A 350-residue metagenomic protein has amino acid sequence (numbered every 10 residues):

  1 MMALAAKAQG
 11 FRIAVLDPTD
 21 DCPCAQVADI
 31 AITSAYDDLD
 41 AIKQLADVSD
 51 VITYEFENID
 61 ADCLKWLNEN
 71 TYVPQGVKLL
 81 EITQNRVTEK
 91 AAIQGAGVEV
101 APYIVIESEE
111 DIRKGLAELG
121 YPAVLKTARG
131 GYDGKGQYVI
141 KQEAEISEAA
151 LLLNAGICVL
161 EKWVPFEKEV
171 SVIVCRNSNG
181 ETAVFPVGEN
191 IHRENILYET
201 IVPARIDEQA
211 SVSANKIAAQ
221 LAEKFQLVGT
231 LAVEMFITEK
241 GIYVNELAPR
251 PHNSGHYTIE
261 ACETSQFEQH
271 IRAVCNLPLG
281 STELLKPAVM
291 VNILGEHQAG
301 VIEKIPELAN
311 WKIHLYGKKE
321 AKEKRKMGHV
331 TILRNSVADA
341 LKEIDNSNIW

Functional and structural regions predicted by a protein language model:
M1-T88, G95, E110: ATP-binding N-terminal substructure of ATP-dependent carboxylate-amine bond-forming enzymes
I82-S171, C175-E194, Y198-L221, L308 (+1 more regions): Active-site nucleotide/adenylate-binding loops and adjacent lid/helix of ATP-dependent enzymes
V174-S178, M235-E239, G317: Short, low-complexity Ser/Thr-rich regulatory SLiMs
A183, L231, Y243-E246: Protein kinase-like catalytic core scaffold
N195-R205, E246-I259: Short, flexible active-site loops
V212-V233, T238-E239, P249-E296: Active-site "cap" helix and flanking loop/linker of ATP-utilizing ligase/carboxylase catalytic domains
R272-W350: Peripheral (often C-terminal) accessory segments that flank ATP-dependent C-N-forming ligase machineries
